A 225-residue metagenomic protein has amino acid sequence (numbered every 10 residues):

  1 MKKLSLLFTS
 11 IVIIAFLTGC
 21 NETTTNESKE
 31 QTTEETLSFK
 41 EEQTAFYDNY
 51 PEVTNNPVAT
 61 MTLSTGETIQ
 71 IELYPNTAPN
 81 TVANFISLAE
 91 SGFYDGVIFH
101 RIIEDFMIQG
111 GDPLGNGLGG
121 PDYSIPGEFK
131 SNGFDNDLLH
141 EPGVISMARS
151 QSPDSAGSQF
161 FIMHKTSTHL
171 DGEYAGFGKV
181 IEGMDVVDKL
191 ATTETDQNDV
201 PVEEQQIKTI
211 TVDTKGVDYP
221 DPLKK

Functional and structural regions predicted by a protein language model:
L4-S10, A15-K225: Cyclophilin-like peptidyl-prolyl cis-trans isomerases
